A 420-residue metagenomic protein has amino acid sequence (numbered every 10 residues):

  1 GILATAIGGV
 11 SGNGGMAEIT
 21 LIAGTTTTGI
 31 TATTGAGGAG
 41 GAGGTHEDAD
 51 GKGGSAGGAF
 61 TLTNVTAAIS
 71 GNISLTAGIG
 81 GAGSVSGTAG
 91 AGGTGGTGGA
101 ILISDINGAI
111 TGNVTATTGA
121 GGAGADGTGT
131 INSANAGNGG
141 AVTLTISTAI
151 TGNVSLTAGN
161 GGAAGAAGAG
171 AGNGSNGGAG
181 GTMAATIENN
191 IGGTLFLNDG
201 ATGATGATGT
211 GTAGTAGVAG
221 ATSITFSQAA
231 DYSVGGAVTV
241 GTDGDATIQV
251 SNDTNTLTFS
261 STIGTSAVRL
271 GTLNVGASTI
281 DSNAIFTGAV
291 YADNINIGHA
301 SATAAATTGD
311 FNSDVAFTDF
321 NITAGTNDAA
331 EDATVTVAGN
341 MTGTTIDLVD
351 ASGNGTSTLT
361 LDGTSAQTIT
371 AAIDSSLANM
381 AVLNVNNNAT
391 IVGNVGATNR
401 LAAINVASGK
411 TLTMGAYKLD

Functional and structural regions predicted by a protein language model:
G1-M16, I30-A59, N72-G99, V114-G140 (+5 more regions): Glycine-centered low-complexity coil/loop motifs and glycine-rich tracts, especially the flexible linkers
N13, N72, T76, S86-T88 (+10 more regions): Serine/proline-rich low-complexity intrinsically disordered segments, especially terminal tails, linkers
A17-I22, T26, I30-T34, F60-V65 (+29 more regions): Fold-core signature of tandem repeat domains
G24-T25, G90, D126, G168 (+11 more regions): Extracellular beta-strand-rich, repetitive "passenger/adhesive" scaffolds that bind or process carbohydrates
T45, E188, I295-G298, A378: Intrinsically disordered, low-complexity cationic segments
S133-A136, I187, L377: Generic N-terminal leader/processing signal
D319-F320: Glycine- and acidic residue-enriched flexible segments with recurrent GG/GxG motifs
